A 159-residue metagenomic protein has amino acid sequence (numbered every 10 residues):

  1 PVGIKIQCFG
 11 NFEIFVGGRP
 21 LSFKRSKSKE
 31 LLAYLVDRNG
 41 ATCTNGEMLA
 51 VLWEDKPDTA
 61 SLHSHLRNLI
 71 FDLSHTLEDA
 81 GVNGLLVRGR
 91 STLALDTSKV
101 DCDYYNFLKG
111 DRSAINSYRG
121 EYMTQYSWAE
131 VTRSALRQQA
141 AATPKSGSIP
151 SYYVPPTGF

Functional and structural regions predicted by a protein language model:
P1-F159: Intrinsically disordered, low-complexity protein-interaction/activation regions
